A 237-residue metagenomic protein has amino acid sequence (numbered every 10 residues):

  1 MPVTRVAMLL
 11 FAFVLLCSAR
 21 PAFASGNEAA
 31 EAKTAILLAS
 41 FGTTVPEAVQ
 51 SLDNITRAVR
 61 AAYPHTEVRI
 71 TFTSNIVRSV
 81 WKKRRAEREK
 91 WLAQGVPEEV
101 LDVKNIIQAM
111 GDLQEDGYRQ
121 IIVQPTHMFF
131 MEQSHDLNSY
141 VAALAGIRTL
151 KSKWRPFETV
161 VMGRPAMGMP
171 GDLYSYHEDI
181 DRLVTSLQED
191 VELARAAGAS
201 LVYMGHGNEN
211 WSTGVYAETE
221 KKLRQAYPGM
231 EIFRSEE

Functional and structural regions predicted by a protein language model:
M1-V3: N-terminal secretory signal peptides that target proteins for export/translocation
A7-S18: Bacterial N-terminal signal peptides
P21: Predominantly soluble domains enriched in secretory-pathway, periplasmic, or organellar proteins
A24-E236: Active-site-proximal alpha-helix that buttresses catalytic centers in soluble enzyme cores
